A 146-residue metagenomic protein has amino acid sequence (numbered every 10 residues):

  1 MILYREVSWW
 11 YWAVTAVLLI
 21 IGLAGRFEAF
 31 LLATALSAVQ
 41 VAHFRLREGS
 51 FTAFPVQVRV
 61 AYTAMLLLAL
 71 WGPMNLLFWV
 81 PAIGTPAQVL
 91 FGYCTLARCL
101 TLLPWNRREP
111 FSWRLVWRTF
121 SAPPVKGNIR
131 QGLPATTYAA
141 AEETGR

Functional and structural regions predicted by a protein language model:
M1-I21: Membrane-anchoring/interfacial helices and their immediately flanking loops in integral membrane proteins
M1-V7, F44-P55: Short, amphipathic, aromatic/basic-enriched membrane-interface segments that mark the entry/exit of transmembrane
A16-R26, A42-R47, M65-P73: Hydrophobic alpha-helical transmembrane segments
V17-I21, A38-F44, G84-G92: Aromatic-anchored segments of alpha-helical transmembrane domains
A29-Q40, L76-Q88: Hydrophobic core segments of alpha-helical transmembrane domains in multi-pass membrane proteins
A42-T52, L70-P73, V89-L100: Juxtamembrane membrane-interface segments at transmembrane alpha-helix termini
T52-A61, P104: Cytoplasmic-side transmembrane-helix entry/capping segments in multi-pass membrane proteins
F91-R146: Membrane-proximal soluble regions of multi-pass membrane proteins
